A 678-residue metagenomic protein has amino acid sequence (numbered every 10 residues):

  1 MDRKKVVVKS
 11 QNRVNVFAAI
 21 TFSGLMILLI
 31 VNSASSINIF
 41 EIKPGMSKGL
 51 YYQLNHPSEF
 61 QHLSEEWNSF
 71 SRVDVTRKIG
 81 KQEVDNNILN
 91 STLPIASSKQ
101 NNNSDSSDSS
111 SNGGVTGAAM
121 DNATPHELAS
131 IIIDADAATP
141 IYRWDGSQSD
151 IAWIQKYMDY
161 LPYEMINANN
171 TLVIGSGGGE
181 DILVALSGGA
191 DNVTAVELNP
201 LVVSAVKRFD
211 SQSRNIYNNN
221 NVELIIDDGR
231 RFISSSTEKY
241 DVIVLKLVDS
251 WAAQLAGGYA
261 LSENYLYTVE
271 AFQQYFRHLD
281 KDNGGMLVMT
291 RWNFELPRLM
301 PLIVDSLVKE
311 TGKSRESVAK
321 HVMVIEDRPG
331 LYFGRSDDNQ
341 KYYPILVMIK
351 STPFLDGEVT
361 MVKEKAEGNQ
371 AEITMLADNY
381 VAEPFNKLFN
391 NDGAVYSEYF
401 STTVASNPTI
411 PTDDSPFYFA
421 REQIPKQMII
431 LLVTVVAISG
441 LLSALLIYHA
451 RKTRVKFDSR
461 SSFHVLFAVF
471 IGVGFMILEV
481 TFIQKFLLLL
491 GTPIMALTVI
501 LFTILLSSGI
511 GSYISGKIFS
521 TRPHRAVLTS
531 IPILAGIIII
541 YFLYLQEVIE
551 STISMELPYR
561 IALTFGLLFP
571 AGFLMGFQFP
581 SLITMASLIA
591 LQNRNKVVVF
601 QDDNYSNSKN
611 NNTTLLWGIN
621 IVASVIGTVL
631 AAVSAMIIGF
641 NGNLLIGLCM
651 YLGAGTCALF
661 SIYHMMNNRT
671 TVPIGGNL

Functional and structural regions predicted by a protein language model:
M1-D105, N112-A135, W144-M158, E164-L678: Alpha-helical transmembrane segments of multi-pass membrane proteins
P140: Short substrate-entry loop that stabilizes the transition state in hydrolases
